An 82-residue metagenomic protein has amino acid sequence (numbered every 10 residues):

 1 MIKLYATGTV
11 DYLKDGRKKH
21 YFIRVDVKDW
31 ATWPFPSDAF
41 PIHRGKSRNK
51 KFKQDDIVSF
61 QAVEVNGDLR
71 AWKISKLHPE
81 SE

Functional and structural regions predicted by a protein language model:
M1-K18: Structural detector for short beta-strands of small beta-barrel domains
G8-V10, P41, E64, K73: Short stretches within intrinsically disordered, low-complexity N-terminal or propeptide regions
D11-K14, R48-N49, A62: Beta-strand elements of modular eukaryotic interaction domains
Y21-V25: SH3/SH3-like beta-barrel fold
K28-K51: Beta-strand/loop nucleic-acid-binding surfaces
A62-E82: OB-fold/S1-family single-stranded nucleic acid-binding modules
